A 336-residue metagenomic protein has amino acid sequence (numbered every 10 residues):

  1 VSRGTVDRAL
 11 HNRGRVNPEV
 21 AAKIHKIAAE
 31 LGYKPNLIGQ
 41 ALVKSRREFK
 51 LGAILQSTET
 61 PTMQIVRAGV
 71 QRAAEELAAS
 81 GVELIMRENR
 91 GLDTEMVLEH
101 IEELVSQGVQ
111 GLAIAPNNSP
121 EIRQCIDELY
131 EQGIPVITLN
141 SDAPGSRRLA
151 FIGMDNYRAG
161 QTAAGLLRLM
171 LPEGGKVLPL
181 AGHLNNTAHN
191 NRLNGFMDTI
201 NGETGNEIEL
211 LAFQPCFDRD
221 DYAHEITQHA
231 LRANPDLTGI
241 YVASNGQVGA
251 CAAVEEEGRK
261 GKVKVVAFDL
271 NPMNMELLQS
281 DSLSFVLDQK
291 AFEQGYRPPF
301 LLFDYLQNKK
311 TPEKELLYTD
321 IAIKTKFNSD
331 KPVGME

Functional and structural regions predicted by a protein language model:
V1-A41: N-terminal helix-turn-helix DNA-binding module of bacterial transcription factors
A29-P61: N-terminal helix-turn-helix/winged-helix DNA-binding helices and compositionally similar short basic alpha-helical
L31, L184, A188, I200 (+1 more regions): Hinge/cleft segment of the Venus flytrap/periplasmic-binding protein
R46, F151-V177, A223-H224, N274 (+1 more regions): Hydrophobic alpha-helical segments within soluble ligand-binding/sensing domains
E48-G91: N-terminal glycine-rich anion-binding loop in soluble enzyme alpha/beta folds
Q56-Q64, M86-M96, N118, S141 (+6 more regions): Hinge/beta->alpha junction and helix N-cap segments in small-molecule ligand-binding domains
L112-Y130, F196, P215-M273: Hydrophobic alpha-helical
P120-R158, N271-Q279, L283: Flexible loop/hinge segments that line or gate small-molecule binding clefts
